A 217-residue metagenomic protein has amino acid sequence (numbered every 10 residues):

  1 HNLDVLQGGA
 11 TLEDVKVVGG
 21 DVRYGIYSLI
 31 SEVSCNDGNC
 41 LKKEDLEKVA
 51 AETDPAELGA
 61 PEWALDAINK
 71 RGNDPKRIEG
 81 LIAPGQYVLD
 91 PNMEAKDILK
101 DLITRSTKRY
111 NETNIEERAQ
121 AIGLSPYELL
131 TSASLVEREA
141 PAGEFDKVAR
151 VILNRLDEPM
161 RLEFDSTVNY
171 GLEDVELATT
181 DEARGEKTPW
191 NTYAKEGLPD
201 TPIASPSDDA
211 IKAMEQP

Functional and structural regions predicted by a protein language model:
N2-G38, K48-V49, E79, R118-S125: Glycine-rich loop/hinge motif
A10, D21-G25, L41, I82 (+2 more regions): Residues forming well-ordered secondary-structure scaffolds
S31-N36, E52-P217: Bacterial extracytoplasmic/cell-wall-associated proteins, especially those involved in peptidoglycan
K43-L46: Short, glycine-/polar-rich solvent-exposed loops and beta-turns at beta-strand/coil boundaries
